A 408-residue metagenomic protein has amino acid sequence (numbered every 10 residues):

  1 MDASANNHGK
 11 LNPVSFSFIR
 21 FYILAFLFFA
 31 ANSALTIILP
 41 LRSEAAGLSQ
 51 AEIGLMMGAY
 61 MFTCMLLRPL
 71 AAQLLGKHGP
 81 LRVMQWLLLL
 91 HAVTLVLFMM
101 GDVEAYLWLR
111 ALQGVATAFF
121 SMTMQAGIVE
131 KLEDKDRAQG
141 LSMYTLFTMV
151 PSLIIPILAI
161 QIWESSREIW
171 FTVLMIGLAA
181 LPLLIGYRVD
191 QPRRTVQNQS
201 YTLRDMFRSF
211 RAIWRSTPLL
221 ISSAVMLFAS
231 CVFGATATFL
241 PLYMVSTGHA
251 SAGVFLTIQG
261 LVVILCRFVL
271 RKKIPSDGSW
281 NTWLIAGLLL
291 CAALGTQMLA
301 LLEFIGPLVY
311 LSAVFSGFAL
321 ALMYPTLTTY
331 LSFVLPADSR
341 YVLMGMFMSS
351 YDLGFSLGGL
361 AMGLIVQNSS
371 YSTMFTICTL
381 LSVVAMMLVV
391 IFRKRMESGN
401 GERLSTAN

Functional and structural regions predicted by a protein language model:
D2-S15, D190-S222: Juxtamembrane intracellular "pre-TM" segments in multi-pass secondary transporters
N12-M56, P218-V225, S230-Y243, F255: Helix-loop boundary and gating motifs at the non-cytosolic
G58-A71, T257-V269: Central cavity-lining transmembrane alpha-helices of secondary-active solute carriers, predominantly the Major
L67-G79, W163, C266-W280: Helix-to-loop junctions at the C-terminal end of transmembrane segments in multipass secondary transporters
R82-V96, W283-Q297: Structural signature of the two symmetry-related core transmembrane helices
E104-Q113, P307-F315: Paired small-residue
A111-F147: Cytoplasmic helix-loop-helix junction between adjacent transmembrane helices in 12-TM secondary transporters
F171-G186, F375-I391: Symmetry-related core transmembrane helices of the 12-TM Major Facilitator Superfamily/SLC fold
